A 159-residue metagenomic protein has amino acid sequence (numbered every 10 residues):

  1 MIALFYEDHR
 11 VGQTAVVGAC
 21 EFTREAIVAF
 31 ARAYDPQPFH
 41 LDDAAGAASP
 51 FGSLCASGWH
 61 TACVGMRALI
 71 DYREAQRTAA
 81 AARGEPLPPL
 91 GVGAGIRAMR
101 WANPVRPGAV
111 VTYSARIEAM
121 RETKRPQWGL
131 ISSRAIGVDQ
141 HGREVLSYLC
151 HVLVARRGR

Functional and structural regions predicted by a protein language model:
M1-V16, W101-R159: HotDog/MaoC-like acyl-thioester-processing domains
I2-A94, R159: Hot-dog-fold acyl-thioester-processing enzymes
S57-V64, R97-P104, L146-S147: Short, charged low-complexity intrinsically disordered segments located at boundaries of structured domains
V92-R97, Y113: Short beta-strand or tight-loop elements that sit immediately N-terminal to catalytic metal-binding acidic residues
